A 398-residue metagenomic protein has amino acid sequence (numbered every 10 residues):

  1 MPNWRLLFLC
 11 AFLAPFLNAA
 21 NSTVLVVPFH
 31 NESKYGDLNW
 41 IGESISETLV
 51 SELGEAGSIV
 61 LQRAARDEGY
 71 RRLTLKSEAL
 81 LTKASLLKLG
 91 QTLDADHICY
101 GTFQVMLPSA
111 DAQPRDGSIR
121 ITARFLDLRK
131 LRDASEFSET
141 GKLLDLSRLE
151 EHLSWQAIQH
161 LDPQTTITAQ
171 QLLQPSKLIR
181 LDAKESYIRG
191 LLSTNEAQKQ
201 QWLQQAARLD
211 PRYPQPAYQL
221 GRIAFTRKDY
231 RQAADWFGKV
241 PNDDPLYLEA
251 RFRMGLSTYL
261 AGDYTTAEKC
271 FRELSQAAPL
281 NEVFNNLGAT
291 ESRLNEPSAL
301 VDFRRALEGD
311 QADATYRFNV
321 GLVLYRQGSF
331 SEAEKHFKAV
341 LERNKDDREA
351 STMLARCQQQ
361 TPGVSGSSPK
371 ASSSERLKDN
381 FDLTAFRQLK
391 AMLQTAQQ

Functional and structural regions predicted by a protein language model:
A20-L25, E47, E55, I59 (+2 more regions): C-terminal/domain-edge helix-coil "capping" segments
N21-K88, T92, D96-A112, A134-F137 (+1 more regions): Short beta-strand->alpha-helix linker/helix-N-cap micro-motif that forms a surface specificity/interaction loop
S193-W202, T226-K239, L260-E273, R293-R305 (+2 more regions): Structural signature of tandem alpha-helical TPR/SEL1-like repeats, specifically the intra-repeat loop/turn
P211, P245, A278-P279, Q311 (+1 more regions): Short coil turns that delineate tetratricopeptide repeat
P216, A250, V283-F284, Y316 (+1 more regions): TPR alpha-solenoid repeat register
E334, K338, E342-Q398: Terminal, low-structured helical/coil segments at or just beyond the last alpha-helical repeat
